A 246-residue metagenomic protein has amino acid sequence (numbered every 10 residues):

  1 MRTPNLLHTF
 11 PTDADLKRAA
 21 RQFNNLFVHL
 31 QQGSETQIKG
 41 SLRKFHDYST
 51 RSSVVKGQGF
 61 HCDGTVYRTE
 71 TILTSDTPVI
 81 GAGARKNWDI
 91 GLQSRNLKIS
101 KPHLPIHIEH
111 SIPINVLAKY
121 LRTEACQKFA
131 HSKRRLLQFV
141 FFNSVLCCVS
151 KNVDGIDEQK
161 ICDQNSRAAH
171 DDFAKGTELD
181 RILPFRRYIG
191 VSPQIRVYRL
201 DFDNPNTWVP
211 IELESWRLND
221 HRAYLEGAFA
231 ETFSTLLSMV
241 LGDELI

Functional and structural regions predicted by a protein language model:
M1-P102, C162, D171, T177-N204 (+4 more regions): Nuclease and nuclease-like effector domains acting on nucleic acids or nucleotide cofactors
P11, R134-V145, G176: Conserved aromatic-histidine-acidic binding/catalytic patches
Q31, V116, K151-E158, L241 (+1 more regions): Hydrophobic/aromatic-lined pockets within catalytic cores
Q37-I38, H107-I108, C147-K151, V197-R199: A structural signal for short, well-ordered beta-strand segments and their strand-loop junctions that often border
K98-F141: Histidine-centered nuclease catalytic patch
I112, N165-R167, L245: Intrinsic disorder/low-complexity detector
F139-D172: Short Cys/His-centered divalent metal-binding micro-motifs
